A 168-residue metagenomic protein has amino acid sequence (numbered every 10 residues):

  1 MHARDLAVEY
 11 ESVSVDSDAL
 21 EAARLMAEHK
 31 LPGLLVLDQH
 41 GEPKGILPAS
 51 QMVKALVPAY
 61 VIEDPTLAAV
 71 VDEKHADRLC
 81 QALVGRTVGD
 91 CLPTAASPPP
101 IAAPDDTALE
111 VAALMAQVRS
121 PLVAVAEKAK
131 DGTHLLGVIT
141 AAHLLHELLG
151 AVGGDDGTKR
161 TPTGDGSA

Functional and structural regions predicted by a protein language model:
M1-L25, L31, L37-Q39, P43-K44 (+4 more regions): Bateman/CBS regulatory modules and CBS-like beta-alpha motifs in cytosolic regions of diverse proteins
L31, P43-Y60, S120-P121, H134-V152: Short beta->alpha transition motifs characteristic of CBS
A116-V118: Amide-forming acyltransferase catalytic core, primarily the GNAT-like/NAT-type and related acyltransferase folds
